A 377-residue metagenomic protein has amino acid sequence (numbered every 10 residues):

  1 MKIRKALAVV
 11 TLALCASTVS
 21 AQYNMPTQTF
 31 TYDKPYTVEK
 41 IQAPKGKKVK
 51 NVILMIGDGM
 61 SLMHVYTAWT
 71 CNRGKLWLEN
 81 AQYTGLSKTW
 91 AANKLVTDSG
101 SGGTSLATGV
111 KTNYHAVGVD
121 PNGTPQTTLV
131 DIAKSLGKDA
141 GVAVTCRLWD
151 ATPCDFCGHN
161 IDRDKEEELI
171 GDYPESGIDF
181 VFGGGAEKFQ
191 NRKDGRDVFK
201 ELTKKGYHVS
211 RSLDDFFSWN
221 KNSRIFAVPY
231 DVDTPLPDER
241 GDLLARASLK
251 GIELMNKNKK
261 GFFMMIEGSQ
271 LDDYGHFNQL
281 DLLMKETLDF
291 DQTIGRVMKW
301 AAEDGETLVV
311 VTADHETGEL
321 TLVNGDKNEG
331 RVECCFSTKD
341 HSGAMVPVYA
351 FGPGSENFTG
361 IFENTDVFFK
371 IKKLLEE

Functional and structural regions predicted by a protein language model:
M1-A8: Bacterial N-terminal signal peptides that target proteins for export
V9-S17: Bacterial N-terminal signal peptides
Q22-G184, F189-R192, V198-F216, E316-E377: N-terminal catalytic scaffold of extracellular/periplasmic and nuclease hydrolases that process anionic headgroups
L62, L288-E329: Metal-dependent active-site segment of extracytoplasmic phospho-/sulfohydrolases and closely related
L106-Y114, F226-L236, D272-F277, Y349-P353: Gly-rich Lys/Arg/Thr-decorated short loops/hinges at beta-loop-alpha junctions or inter-strand turns that position
D120, S210-S248: Functional beta-strand-loop-alpha-helix junction segments that form "active/interaction loops" within catalytic
V130-K134, D215-S218, S248-N258: Short amphipathic alpha-helices and their capping/turn segments at secondary-structure boundaries
A151-C157, D231-L236, R240, S248-G251 (+2 more regions): Active-site His/acidic residue clusters
